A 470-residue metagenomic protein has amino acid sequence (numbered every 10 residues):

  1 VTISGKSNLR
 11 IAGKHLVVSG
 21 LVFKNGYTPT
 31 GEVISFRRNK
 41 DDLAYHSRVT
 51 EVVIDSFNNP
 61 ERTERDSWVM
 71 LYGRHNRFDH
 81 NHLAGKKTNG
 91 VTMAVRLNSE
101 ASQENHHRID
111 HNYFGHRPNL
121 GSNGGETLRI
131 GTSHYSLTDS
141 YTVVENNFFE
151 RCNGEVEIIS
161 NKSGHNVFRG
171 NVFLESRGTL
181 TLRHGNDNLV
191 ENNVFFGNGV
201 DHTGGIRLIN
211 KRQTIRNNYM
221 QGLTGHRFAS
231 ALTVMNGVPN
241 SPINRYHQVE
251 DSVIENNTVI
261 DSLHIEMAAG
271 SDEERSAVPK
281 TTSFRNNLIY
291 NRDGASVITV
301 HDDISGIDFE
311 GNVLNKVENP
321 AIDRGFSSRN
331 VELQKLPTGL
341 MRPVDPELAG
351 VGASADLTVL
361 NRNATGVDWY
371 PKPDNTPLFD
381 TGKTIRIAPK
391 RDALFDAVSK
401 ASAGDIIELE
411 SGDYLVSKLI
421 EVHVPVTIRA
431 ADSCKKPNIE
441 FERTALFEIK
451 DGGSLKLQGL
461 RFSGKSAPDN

Functional and structural regions predicted by a protein language model:
V1-S4, L9-G20, I406, L415-E440 (+1 more regions): Beta-solenoid repeat scaffold
G5-I11, K24-H46, D55-P337, T444-E448 (+1 more regions): Glycine- and acidic/polar-rich repeat regions and solenoidal domains
L16, T281-T282, N286-N287, S296 (+5 more regions): Hydrophobic beta-strand segments of well-ordered beta-sheets in folded domains
Y246, G325-D368, E408: C-terminal accessory segments
L333, G339-M341, F379, D396 (+1 more regions): C-terminal beta-sandwich/jelly-roll accessory domains of carbohydrate-active enzymes
A364-D380: Intrinsic, low-complexity terminal and presequence regions
P377-L415: Acidic Gly/Asp/Thr-rich repetitive segments characteristic of extracellular carbohydrate-active and adhesion proteins
